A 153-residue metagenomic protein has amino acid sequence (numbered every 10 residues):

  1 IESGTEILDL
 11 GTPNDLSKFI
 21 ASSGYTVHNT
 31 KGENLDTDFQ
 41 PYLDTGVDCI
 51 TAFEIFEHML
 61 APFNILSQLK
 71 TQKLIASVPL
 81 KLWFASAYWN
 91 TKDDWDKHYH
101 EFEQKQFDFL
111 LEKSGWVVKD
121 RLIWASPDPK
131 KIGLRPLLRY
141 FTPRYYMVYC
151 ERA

Functional and structural regions predicted by a protein language model:
I1-E2, Y42-G46: Glycine-rich phosphate-binding loop signature in dinucleotide/nucleotide-binding domains
G4-P13: Conserved class I S-adenosyl-L-methionine
T5, D48, Q72: Conserved acidic residues
I7, V27-T30, L74, V118-K119: Hydrophobic anchor at the start of a short beta-strand that flanks the dinucleotide cofactor-binding loop
T12-F19, L60-A153: S-adenosyl-L-methionine-dependent methyltransferase catalytic module, highlighting the catalytic core
A21-D44: Adenosine-cofactor binding site in Rossmann-like domains, unifying the SAM/SAH pocket of S-adenosylmethionine-dependent
T51: A conserved beta-strand element that flanks and buttresses the S-adenosyl-L-methionine
E54-H58: A short His-aromatic
